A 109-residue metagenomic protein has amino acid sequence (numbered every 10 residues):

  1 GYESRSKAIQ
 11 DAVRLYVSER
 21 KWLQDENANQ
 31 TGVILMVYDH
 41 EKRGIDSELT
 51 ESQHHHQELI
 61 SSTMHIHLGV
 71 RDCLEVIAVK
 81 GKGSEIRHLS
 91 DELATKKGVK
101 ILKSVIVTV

Functional and structural regions predicted by a protein language model:
E3-R14: Short amphipathic alpha-helical segments
S18-N27: Short, charge-rich, low-complexity interaction segments located in flexible loops at or near secondary-structure
A28-H40, L74-V76: Short glycine-/aliphatic-rich beta-strand segments at the starts of folded cytosolic domains
H40-I60: Short amphipathic alpha-helix segments
E41-K42, V79-I86: Helix N-cap motif at beta-to-alpha junctions
S47-S52, H88-K96: Short amphipathic alpha-helices in soluble, non-transmembrane regions that often serve as interface/regulatory elements
E58-I66, D91, T95-V109: Conserved short beta-strand edge segments in small beta-sheet-based binding/regulatory domains
G69-R71: Short flexible coil/turn linkers enriched for glycine and charged/polar residues that connect secondary-structure
